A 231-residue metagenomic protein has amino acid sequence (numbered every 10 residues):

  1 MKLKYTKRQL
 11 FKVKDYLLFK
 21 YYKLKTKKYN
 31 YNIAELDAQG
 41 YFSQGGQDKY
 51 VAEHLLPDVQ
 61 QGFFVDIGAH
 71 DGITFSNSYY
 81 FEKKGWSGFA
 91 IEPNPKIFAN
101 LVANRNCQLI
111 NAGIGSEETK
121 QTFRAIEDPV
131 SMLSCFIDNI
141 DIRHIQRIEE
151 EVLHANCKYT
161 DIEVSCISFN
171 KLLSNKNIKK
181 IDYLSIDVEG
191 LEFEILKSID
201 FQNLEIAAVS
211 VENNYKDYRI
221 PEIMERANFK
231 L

Functional and structural regions predicted by a protein language model:
M1-L231: Phosphate/nucleotide-binding beta-alpha loop and adjacent structural elements of enzyme active sites
